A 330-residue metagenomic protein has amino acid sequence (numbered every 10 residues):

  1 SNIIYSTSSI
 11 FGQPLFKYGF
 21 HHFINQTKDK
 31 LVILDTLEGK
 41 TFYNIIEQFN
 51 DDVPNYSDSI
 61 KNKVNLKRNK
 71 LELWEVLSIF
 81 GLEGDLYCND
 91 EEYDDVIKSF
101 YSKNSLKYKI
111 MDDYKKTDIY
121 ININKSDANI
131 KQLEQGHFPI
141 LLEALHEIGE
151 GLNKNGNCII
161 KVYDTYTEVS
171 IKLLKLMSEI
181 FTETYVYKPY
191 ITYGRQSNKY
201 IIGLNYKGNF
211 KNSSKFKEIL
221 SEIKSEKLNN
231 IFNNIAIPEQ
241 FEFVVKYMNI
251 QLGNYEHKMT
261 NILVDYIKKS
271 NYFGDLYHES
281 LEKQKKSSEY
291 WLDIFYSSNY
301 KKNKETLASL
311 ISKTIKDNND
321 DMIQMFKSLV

Functional and structural regions predicted by a protein language model:
S1-K115, N229-N234, E239-V330: Intrinsically disordered, low-complexity glycine/charged-rich regulatory or linker segments that flank or connect
S59-K61, W74-I79, D94-I97, E134 (+4 more regions): Eukaryotic intrinsically disordered and solvent-exposed regulatory patches
K63-K67, E91, K131-P139, I160-I171 (+3 more regions): Intrinsic disorder
Y87, Y120, N157-K161, Y185 (+1 more regions): Beta-strand cores of modular interaction/reader domains in eukaryotic scaffold and signaling proteins, especially PDZ
E91-D94, K125-D127, D164-T165, I191-T192 (+1 more regions): Conserved beta-strand elements of beta-rich interaction domains across eukaryotes, especially beta-propellers
D113-K131: A short acidic, Gly/Pro-enriched loop at the edge of an enzyme's catalytic core that lines a small-molecule cofactor
E134-V186: Conserved Class I SAM-dependent methyltransferase catalytic core
K172-L228: Class I S-adenosyl-L-methionine
